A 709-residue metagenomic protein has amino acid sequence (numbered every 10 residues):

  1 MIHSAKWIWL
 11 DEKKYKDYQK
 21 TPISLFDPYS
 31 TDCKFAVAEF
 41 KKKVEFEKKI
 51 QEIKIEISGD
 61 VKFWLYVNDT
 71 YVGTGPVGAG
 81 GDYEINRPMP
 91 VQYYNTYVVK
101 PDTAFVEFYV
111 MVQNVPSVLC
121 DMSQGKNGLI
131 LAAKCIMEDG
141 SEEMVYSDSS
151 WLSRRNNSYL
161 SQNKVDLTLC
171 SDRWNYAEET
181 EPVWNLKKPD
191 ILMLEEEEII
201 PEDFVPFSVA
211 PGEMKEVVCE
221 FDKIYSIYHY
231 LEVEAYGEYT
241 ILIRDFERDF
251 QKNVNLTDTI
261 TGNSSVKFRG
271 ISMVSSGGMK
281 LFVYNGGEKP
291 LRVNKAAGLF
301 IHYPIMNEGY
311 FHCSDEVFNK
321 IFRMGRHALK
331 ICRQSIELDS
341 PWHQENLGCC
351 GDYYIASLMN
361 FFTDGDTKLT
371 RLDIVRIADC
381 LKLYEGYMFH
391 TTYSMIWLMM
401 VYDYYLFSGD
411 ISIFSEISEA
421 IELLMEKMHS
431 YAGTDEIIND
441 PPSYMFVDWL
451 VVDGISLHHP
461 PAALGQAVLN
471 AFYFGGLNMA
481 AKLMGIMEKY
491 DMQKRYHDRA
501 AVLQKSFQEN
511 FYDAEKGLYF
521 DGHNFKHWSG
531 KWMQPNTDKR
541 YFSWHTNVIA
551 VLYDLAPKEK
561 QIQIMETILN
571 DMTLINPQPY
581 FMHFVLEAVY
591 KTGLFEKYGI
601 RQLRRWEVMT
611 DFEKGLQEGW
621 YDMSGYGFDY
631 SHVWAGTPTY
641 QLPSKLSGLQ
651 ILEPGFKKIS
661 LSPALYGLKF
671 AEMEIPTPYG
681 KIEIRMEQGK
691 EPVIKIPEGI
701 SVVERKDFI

Functional and structural regions predicted by a protein language model:
M1-S335, K368-T370, S412, D440 (+1 more regions): Extracellular/oxidizing-compartment recognition motifs
K62, G286, P290-L291, K295-I355 (+7 more regions): Active-site acid/base region of carbohydrate-active enzymes
A132, Y146, L152-N163, D190-M193 (+1 more regions): Non-catalytic C-terminal accessory modules of carbohydrate-active enzymes
Y228-E234, I243-R244, M279-F282, P341-I374 (+4 more regions): Alpha-helical support elements that line or immediately flank enzyme active sites and cofactor-binding pockets
Y541-T546, N576-M582, K690: Generic helix N-cap/helix-start motif at coil->alpha-helix transitions
Q561-I568, Y598-Q602: Alpha-helical repeat scaffolds
T567-N576, W606-V608: Solenoid-like repeat scaffolds
